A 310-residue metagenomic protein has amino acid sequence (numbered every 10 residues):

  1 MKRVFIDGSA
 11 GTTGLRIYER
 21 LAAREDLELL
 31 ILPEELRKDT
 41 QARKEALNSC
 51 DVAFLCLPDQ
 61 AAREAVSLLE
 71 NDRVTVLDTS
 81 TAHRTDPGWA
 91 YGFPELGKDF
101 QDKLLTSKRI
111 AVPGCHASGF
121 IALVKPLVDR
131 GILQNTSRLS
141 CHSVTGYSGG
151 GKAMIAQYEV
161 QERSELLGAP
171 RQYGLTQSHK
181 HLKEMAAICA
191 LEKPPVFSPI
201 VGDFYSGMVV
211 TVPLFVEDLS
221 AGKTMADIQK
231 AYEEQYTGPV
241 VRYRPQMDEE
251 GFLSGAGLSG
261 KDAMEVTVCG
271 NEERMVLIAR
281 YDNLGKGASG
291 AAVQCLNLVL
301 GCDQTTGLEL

Functional and structural regions predicted by a protein language model:
M1-Y173, C269-N271: N-terminal Rossmann-like NAD(P) cofactor-binding subdomain of oxidoreductases, focused on the glycine-rich
D7-T13, P113, T145, S206 (+3 more regions): Short glycine-rich loop/turn motifs that provide flexible caps or phosphate-binding loops at active sites
A10-K44, N135-R138, H142-S143, Y147-L277: C-terminal substrate-binding/catalytic lobe of Rossmann-fold NAD(P)-dependent oxidoreductases
T12-Y18, S118, A153, T211 (+3 more regions): Short, electropositive, low-hydrophobicity segments enriched in small/polar residues
Y18, I121-V128, L182-A186, Q229 (+2 more regions): Predominant activation on well-ordered alpha-helical scaffold segments within soluble catalytic domains
G119-F120, S220, T224, G287-A288: Secondary-structure boundary/capping motif
T237, G255-L310: C-terminal helical cap and adjacent loop that interface with cofactors, partners, or active-site loops
